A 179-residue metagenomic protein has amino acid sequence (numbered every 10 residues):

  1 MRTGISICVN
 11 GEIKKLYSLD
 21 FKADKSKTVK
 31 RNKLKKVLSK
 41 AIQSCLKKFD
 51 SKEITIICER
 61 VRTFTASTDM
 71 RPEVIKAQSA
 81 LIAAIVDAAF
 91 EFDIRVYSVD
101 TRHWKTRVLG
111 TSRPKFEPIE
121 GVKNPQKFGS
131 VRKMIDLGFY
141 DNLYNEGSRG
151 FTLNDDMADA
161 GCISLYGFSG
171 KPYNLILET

Functional and structural regions predicted by a protein language model:
M1-T179: Phosphate- and other anionic-substrate recognition elements at nucleic-acid/protein interfaces
